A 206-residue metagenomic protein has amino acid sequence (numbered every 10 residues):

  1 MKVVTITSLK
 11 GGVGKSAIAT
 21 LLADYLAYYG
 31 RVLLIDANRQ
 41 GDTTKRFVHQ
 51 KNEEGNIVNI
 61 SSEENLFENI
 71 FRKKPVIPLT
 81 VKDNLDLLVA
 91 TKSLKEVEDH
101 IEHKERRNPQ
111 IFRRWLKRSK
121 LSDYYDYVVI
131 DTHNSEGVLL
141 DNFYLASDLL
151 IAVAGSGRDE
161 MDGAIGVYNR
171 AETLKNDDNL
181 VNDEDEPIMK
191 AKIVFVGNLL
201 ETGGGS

Functional and structural regions predicted by a protein language model:
M1-S206: P-loop NTP-binding core
